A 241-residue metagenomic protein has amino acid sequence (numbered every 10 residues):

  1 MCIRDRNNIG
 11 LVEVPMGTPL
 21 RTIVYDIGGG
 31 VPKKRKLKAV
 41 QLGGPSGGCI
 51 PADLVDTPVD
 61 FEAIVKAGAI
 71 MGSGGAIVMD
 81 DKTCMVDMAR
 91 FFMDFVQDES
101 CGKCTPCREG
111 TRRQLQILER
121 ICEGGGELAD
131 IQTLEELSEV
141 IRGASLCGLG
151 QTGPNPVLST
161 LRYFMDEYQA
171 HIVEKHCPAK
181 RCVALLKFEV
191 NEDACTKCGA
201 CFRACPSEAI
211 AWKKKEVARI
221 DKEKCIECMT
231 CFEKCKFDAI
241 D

Functional and structural regions predicted by a protein language model:
C2, G17, C101-C107, C147 (+4 more regions): Short cysteine clusters
I3-K187: Redox cofactor-anchoring modules in respiratory/redox and cofactor-processing assemblies
L42, V183-A184, D193, C198-R203 (+1 more regions): Non-ligating segments of multi-cofactor redox enzymes
G43-G47, W212, E227: Glycine-centered small-residue hotspots that permit tight backbone geometry or close packing
S46, G153, A194, A209 (+2 more regions): Active-site-proximal loop/turn and secondary-structure-junction residues that shape catalytic pockets, frequently
M79, K215-E216, E223: Short, contiguous acidic/charged loop-to-helix segments that flank catalytic cores in large enzymes
Q97-S100, V140-G143, N191, K197 (+2 more regions): Short metal-coordination and nucleic-acid-contact micro-motifs, chiefly zinc-binding Cys/His arrays
P106-R112, V190, A200-R219, T230-D241: Iron-sulfur cluster-binding cysteine motifs and their immediate structural context in ferredoxin-like electron-transfer
